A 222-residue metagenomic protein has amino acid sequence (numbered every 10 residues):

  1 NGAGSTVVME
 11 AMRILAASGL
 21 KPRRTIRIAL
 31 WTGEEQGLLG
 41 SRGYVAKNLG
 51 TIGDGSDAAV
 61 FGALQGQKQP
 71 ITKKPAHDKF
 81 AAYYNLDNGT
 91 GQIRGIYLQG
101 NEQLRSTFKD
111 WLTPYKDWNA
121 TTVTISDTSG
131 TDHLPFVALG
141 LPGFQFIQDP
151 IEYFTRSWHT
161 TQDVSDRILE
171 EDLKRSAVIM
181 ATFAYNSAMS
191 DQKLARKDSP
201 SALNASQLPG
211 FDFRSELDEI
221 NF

Functional and structural regions predicted by a protein language model:
N1-L39, G43, M180: Alpha-helical metal-binding/catalytic segments enriched in His/Glu/Asp
G2, L98-Q99, T122-D127, V164-D172: Short, contiguous acidic/charged loop-to-helix segments that flank catalytic cores in large enzymes
M9, R13, A17, Y153-F222: His/Asp/Glu-rich mid-to-C-terminal helical/loop segments that flank catalytic regions of hydrolases
A16, L20, L49, G53 (+1 more regions): Hydrophobic/aromatic-lined pockets within catalytic cores
A17-P22, L64-G66, D117-T124, V178-Y185: Low-complexity, flexible helical/coil segments
S18, R24-T25, S56-D57, I96 (+2 more regions): Surface-exposed patches in mature extracellular/periplasmic domains of secreted proteins
W31-S157, N221: Metal-dependent peptidase/peptidase-like ectodomains
